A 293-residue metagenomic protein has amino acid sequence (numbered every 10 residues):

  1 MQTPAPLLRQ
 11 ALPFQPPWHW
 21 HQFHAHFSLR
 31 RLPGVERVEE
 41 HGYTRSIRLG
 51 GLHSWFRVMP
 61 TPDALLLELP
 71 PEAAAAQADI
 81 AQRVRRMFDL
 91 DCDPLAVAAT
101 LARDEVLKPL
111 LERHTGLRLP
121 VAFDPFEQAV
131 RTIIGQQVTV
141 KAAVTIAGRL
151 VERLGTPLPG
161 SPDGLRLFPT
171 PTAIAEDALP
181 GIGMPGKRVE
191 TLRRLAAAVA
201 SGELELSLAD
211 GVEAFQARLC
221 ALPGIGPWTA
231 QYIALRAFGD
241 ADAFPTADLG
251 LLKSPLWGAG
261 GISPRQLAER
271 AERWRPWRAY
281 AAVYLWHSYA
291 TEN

Functional and structural regions predicted by a protein language model:
M1-N293: HhH-family (HhH-GPD) DNA N-glycosylase catalytic core used in base-excision repair
